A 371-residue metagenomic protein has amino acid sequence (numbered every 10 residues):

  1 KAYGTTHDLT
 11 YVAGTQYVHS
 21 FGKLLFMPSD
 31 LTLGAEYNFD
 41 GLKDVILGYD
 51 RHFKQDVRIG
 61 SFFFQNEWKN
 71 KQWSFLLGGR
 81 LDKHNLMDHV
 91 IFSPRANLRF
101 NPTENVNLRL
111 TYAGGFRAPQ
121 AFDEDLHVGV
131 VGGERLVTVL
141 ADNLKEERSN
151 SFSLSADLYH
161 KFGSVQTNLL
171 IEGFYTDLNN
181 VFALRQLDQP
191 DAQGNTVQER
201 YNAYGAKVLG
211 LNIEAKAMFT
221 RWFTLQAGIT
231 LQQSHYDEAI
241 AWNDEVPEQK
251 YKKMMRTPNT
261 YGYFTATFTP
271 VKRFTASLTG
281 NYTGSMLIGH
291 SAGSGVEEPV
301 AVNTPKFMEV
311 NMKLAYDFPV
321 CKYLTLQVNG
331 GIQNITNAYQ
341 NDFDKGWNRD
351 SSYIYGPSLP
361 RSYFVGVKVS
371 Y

Functional and structural regions predicted by a protein language model:
K1, R109, N143-Y201, K207 (+1 more regions): Membrane-embedded beta-barrel scaffold of Gram-negative outer-membrane proteins
K1-D88, T167-Y175, G210-N212, M218 (+1 more regions): Face-selective signature of the C-terminal outer-membrane beta-barrel domain
H7-Y11, K54-G60, V90-F92, R148-F152 (+5 more regions): Residues that define the transmembrane beta-barrel architecture of outer-membrane proteins
A13-H19, F62-W68, A96-F100, L154-L158 (+7 more regions): Residues on the lipid-exposed face of transmembrane beta-strands in outer-membrane beta-barrel proteins
S20-P28, N70-W73, N101-N105, S149 (+8 more regions): Outer-membrane beta-barrel channels and translocator barrels
L33-F39, L77-L81, A96, L110-G114 (+6 more regions): Transmembrane beta-barrel strands of outer-membrane/channel proteins
K69-S74, F174-D177, N195, E199-A292: Gram-negative outer-membrane beta-barrel transporters
N179, Y282-S291, Y316-Y371: C-terminal beta-signal and adjacent terminal beta-strands/loops of Gram-negative outer-membrane beta-barrel proteins
